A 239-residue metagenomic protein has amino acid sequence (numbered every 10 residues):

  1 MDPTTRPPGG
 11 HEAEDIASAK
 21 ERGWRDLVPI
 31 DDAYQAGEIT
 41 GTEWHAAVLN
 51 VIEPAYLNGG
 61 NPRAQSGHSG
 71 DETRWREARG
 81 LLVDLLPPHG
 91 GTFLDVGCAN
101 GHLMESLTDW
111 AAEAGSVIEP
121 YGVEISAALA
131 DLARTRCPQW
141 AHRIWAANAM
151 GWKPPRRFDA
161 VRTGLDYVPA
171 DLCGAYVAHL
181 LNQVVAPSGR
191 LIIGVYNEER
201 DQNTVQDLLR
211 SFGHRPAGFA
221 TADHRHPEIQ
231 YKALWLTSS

Functional and structural regions predicted by a protein language model:
E72-H89, S106: Conserved alpha-helix/loop element of class I SAM-dependent methyltransferases that forms part of the SAM/SAH-binding
N100-G115: Conserved SAM-binding loop of SAM-dependent methyltransferases across substrates and taxa, primarily the Class I
S126: Conserved SAM/SAH-binding beta-strand->alpha-helix loop
A133: Conserved SAM-binding loop
K153-V161: A short acidic, Gly/Pro-enriched loop at the edge of an enzyme's catalytic core that lines a small-molecule cofactor
A160-C173: A short SAM/SAH-binding and catalytic strip from SAM-dependent methyltransferases
G174-P187: A short glycine-rich, Lys/Arg-flanked "PGG" loop and its adjoining helix->strand segment in the class I
S188-Y196: Conserved beta-strand signature within the Rossmann-like core of class I S-adenosyl-L-methionine
